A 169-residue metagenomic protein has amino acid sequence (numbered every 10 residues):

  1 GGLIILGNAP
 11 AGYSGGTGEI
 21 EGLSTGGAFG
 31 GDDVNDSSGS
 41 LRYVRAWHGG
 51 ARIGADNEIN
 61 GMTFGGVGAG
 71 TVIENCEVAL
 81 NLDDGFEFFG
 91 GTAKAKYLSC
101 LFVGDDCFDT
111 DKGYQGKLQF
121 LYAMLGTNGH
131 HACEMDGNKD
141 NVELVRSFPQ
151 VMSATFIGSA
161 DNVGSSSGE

Functional and structural regions predicted by a protein language model:
G1-E169: Beta-strand/loop edge motif enriched in small/polar residues
